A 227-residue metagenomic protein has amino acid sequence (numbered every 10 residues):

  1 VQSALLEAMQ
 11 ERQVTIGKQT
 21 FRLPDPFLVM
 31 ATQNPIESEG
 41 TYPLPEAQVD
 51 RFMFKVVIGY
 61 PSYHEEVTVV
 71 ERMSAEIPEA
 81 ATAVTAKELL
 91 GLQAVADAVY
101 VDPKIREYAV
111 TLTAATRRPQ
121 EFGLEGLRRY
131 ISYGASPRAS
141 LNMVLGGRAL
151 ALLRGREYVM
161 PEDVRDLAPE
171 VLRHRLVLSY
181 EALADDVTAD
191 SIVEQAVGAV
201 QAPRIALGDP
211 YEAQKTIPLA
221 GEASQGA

Functional and structural regions predicted by a protein language model:
A4-V99, R148-L153: Canonical AAA+ ATPase core
E7, F54, T68-E71, V110-A114 (+4 more regions): Generic alpha-helical structural context detector
R12, M73, I77, T116-Q120 (+3 more regions): A general structural signal marking secondary-structure boundaries and capping sites
L44, E65, V84, Y100 (+4 more regions): Alpha-helix N-cap and coil->helix boundary residues
E46, A86-E88, Y108, T113 (+1 more regions): A broadly tuned preference for mixed-charge, low-complexity surface segments
E71-V159: AAA+ P-loop NTPase domains with strong preference for DNA replication initiators and clamp-loader complexes
E121-A227: C-terminal engagement/docking regions of AAA+ P-loop ATPases
